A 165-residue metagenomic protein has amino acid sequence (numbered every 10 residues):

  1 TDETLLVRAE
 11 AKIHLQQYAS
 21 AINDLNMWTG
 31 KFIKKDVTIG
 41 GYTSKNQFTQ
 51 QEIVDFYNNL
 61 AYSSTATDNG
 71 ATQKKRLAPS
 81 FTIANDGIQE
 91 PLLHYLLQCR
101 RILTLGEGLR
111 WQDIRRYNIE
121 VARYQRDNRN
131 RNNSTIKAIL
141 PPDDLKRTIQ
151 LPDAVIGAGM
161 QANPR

Functional and structural regions predicted by a protein language model:
T1-R165: Acidic/polar-rich alpha-helix caps and helix-coil junctions
